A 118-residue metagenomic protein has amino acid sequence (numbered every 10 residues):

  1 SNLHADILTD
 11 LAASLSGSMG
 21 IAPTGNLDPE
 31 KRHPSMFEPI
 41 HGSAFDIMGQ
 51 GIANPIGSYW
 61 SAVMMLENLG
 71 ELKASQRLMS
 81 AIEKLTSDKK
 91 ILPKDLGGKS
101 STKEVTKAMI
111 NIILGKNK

Functional and structural regions predicted by a protein language model:
S1-R77, A81-K89: Glycine-rich phosphate/nucleotide-binding loop
L72, A81-K118: Glycine-rich phosphate/pyrophosphate-binding loop and the adjoining helix
